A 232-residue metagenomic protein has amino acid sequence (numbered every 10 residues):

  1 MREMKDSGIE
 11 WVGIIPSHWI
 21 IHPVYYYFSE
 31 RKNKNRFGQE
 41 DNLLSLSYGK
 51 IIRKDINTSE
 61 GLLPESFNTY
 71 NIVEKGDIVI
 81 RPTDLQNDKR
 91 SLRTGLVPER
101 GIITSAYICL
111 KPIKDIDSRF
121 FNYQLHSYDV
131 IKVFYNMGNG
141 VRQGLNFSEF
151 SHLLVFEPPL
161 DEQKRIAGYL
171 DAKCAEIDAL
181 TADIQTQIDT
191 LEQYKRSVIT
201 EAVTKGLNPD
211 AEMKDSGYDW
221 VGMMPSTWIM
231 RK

Functional and structural regions predicted by a protein language model:
M1-I15, A175-M224: Short amphipathic coiled-coil heptad-repeat segments
R2-N35, H152, L160, K164 (+1 more regions): Non-catalytic DNA-recognition/assembly elements of restriction-modification systems
S7-G8, H22-R36, E40-D41, S45-I78 (+1 more regions): Sequence-specific dsDNA recognition surfaces
P16-V24, F121, L154-E192, S226-R231: Amphipathic alpha-helical segments
L62-N68, P98, G140, H152: A structural connector/turn signal
N71, K75-H126, V130, N146: A short beta-sheet element
L125-V155: Specificity-determining recognition surfaces
